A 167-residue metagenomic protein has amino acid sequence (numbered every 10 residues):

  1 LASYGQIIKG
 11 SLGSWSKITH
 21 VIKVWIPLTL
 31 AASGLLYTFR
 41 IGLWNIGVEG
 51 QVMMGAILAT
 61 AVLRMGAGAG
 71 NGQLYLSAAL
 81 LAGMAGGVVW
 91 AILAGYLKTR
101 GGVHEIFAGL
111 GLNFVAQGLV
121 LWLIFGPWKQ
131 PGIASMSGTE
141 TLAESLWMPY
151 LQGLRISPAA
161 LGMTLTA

Functional and structural regions predicted by a protein language model:
L1-G10, G66-A67, Q73-L74, E140-Q152: Membrane interfacial helix motifs at helix-loop boundaries and amphipathic/re-entrant anchors
S3-G66, L80, M84-I106, A167: Single transmembrane alpha-helix segments in multi-pass membrane proteins
L12-I22, G47, G72-A78, M148-G162: Interfacial loop-to-helix junctions that mark the boundaries of transmembrane helices in multi-pass membrane
W15, E105, G109-A167: Transmembrane helix-bundle core of multi-pass membrane transporters and related energy-transducing complexes
A61-A69, A94, G118-G126: Juxtamembrane membrane-interface segments at transmembrane alpha-helix termini
G68-A69, Q73, K98-G101, F125-A134: A cytosolic-side transmembrane-helix exit/cap motif
